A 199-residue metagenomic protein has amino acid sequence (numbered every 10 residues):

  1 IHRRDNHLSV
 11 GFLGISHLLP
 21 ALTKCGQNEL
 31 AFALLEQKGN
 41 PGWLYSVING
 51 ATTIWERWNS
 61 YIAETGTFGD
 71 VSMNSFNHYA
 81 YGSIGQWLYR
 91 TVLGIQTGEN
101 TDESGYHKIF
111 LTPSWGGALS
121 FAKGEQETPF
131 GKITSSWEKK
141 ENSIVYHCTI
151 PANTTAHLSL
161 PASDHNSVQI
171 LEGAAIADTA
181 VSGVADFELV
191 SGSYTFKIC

Functional and structural regions predicted by a protein language model:
I1-I15, T67-H78: Solvent-exposed loop and edge beta-strand segments that line ligand/cofactor-binding and catalytic clefts
L18-L19: Conserved small-residue packing positions in alpha-helical repeats and bundles
E29-C199: Non-catalytic C-terminal accessory modules of carbohydrate-active enzymes
